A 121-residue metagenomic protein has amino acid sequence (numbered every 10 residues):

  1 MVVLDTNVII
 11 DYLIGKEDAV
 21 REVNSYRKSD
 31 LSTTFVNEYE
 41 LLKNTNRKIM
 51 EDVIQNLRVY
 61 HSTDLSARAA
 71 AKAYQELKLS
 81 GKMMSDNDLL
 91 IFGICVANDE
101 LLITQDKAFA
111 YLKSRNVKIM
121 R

Functional and structural regions predicted by a protein language model:
M1-T33, E40-D52: Short, well-structured N-terminal submotif of metal-dependent ribonuclease cores
D5-N7, T33-T34, M84-S85, D106 (+1 more regions): Histidine- and aromatic-rich ligand-binding microenvironments
V8-I9, N37, S66, L90-I91 (+1 more regions): Alpha-helix capping/helix-boundary segments
K16, F92, V96-R121: Acidic, PIN/NYN-like endoribonuclease modules and their adjacent C-terminal/linker elements
S32, Y60, K118-M120: General small-molecule cofactor/ligand-binding pocket signal
T45-K48, V53-R68: Active-site-proximal, substrate-binding regions of enzyme catalytic domains and RNA-binding/basic surfaces
K48-D52, L77-K78, I119-R121: Short, hinge-like loop/turn segments at secondary-structure boundaries
Y60-L101, Q105: Active-site neighborhoods of divalent-metal-dependent phosphate/nucleic-acid chemistry enzymes
